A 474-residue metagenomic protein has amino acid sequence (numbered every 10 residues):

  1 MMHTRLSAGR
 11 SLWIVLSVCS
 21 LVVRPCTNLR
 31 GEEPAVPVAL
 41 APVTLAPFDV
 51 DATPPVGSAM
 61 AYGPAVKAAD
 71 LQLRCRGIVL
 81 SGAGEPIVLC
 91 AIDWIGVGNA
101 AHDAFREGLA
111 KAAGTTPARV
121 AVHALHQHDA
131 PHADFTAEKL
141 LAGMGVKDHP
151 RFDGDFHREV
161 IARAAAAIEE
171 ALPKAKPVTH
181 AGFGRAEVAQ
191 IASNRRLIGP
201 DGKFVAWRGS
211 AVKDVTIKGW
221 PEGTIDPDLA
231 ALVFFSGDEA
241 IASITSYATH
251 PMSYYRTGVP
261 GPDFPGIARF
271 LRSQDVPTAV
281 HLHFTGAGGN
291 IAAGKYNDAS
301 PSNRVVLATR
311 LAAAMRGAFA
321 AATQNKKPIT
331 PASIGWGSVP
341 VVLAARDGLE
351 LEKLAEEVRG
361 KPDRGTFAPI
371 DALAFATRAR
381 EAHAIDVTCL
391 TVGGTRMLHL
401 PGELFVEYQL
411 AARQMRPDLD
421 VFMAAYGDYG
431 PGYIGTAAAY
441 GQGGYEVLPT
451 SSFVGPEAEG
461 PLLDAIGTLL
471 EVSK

Functional and structural regions predicted by a protein language model:
M1-G9: N-terminal secretory signal peptides that target proteins for export/translocation
S11-R24: Bacterial N-terminal signal peptides
V23-P34: Signal peptide processing junction and immediate N-terminal pro/mature segment of secreted/exported proteins
E33-A279, F284-G288, Y296-V306, F319 (+1 more regions): Conserved beta-alpha junction segments in alpha/beta enzyme cores
L311: Anionic-ligand-binding alpha/beta catalytic cores of soluble enzymes and soluble regulatory domains that recognize
M315: Glycan-recognition surfaces in beta-rich domains, encompassing non-catalytic CBMs and lectin-like receptor-binding
